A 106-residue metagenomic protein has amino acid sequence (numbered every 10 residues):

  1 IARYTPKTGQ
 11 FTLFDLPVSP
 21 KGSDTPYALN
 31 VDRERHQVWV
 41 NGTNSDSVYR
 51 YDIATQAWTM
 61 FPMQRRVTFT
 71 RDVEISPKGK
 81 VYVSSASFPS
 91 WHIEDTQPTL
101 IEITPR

Functional and structural regions predicted by a protein language model:
I1-R3, D46-R50, T96-I101: A short loop-to-beta-strand structural motif that recurs across blades of beta-propeller domains
T5, V31-D32, G42, D52 (+2 more regions): Residue-level signal for WD-repeat beta-propeller blades
T5-G9, D52-Q56, T104-R106: Short loop/turn segments that connect beta-strands within beta-propeller blades
T8, R35, N44-S45, T55 (+2 more regions): Surface-exposed loop/turn positions within WD40 beta-propeller blades
T12-V18, T59-M63: Beta-propeller fold detector
S19-H36, R66-K78: Beta-rich, blade/repeat-based domains predominating in secreted/periplasmic proteins but also intracellular
D32, V38-N44, V83-S90, E94: Conserved beta-strand positions in repeat-built beta-propeller and related beta-rich domains
D72-V73, P77-K78, S84-T96, L100-R106: Long terminal segments
